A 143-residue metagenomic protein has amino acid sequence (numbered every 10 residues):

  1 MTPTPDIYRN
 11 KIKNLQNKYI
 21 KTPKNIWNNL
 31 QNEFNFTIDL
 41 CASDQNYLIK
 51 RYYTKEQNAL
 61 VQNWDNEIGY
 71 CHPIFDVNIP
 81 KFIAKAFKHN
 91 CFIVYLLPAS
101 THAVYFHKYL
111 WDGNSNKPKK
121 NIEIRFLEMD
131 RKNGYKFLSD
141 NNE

Functional and structural regions predicted by a protein language model:
M1-E143: Class I S-adenosyl-L-methionine-dependent methyltransferase catalytic core
